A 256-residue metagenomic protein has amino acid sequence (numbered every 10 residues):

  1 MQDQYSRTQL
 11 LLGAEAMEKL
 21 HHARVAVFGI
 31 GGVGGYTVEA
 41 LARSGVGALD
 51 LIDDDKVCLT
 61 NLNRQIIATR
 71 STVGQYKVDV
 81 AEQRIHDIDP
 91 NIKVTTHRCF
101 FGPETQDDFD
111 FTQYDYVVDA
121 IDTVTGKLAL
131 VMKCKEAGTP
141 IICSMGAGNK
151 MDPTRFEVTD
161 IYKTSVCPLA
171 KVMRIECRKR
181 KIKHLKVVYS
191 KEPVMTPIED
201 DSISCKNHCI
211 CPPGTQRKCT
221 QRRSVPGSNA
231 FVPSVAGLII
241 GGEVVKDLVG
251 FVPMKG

Functional and structural regions predicted by a protein language model:
M1-A26: N-terminal charged helix/coil linker that caps or initiates catalytic domains
Q2, F109-Q113, G126, E136 (+4 more regions): Glycine-rich phosphate/adenylate-binding loop
V27-G29, I52: Conserved N-terminal Rossmann-fold NAD(P)-binding element of oxidoreductases
V33-G34: Hydrophobic/small residue at the entry helix of a nucleotide-binding pocket
A42-A48, E136: Conserved S-adenosyl-L-methionine
V46, L51-D89: Glycine-rich phosphate-binding loop and adjoining beta1-alpha1-beta2 segment of Rossmann-like nucleotide-binding folds
R98-Q106: Conserved SAM/SAH-binding loop
